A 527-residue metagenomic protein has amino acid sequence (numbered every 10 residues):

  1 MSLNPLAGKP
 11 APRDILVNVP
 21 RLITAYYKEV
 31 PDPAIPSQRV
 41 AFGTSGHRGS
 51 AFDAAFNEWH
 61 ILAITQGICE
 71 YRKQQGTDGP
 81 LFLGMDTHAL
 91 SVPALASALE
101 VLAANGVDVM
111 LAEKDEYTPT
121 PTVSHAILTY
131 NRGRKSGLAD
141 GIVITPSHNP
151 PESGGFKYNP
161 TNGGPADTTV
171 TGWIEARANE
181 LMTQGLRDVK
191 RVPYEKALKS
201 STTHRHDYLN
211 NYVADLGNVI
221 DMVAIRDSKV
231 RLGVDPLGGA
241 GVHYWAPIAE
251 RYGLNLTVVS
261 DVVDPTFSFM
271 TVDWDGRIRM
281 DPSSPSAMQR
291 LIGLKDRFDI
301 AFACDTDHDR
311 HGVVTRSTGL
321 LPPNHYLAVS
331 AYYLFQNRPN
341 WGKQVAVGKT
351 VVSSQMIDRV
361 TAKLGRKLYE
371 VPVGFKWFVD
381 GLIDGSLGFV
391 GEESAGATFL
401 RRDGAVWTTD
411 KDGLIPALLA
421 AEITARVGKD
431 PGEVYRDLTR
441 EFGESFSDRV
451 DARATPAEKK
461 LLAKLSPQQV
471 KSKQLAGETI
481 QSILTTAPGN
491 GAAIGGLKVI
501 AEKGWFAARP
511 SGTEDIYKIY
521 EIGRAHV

Functional and structural regions predicted by a protein language model:
S2-A104, T129, K135, K199-L232 (+2 more regions): An N-terminal, well-structured beta->alpha segment
R13-D14, R21, A25-Y27, D108-S124 (+3 more regions): Phosphate-binding chemistry for phosphorylated carbohydrates and sugar-nucleotides
A34-T44, V189-P193, S260-T266, T513: Flexible hinge/switch segments at interdomain interfaces of large molecular machines
T77-D78, R132-L138, D296-D299, S386-L387: Short, high-confidence coil segments that cap the C-terminus of an alpha-helix and link into the following beta-strand
G84, G141-S147, A303-D305, V390-G391 (+1 more regions): Short beta-strand segments
A126-Y158, D167: Hydrophobic or amphipathic alpha-helical targeting/insertion segments
K429-R524: Catalytic-core signal marking the mid-to-C-terminal active-site face
